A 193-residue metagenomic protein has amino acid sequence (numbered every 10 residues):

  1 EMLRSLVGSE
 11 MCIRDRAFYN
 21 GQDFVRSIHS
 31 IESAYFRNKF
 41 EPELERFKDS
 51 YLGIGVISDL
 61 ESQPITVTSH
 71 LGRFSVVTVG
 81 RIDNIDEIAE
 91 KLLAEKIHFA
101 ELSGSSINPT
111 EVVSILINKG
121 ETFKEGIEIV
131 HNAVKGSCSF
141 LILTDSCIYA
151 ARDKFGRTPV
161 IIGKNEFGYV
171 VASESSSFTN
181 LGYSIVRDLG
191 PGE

Functional and structural regions predicted by a protein language model:
R4-S5, S9, I13-E193: Conserved short alpha-helical segments that host acidic/polar catalytic motifs at enzyme active sites
